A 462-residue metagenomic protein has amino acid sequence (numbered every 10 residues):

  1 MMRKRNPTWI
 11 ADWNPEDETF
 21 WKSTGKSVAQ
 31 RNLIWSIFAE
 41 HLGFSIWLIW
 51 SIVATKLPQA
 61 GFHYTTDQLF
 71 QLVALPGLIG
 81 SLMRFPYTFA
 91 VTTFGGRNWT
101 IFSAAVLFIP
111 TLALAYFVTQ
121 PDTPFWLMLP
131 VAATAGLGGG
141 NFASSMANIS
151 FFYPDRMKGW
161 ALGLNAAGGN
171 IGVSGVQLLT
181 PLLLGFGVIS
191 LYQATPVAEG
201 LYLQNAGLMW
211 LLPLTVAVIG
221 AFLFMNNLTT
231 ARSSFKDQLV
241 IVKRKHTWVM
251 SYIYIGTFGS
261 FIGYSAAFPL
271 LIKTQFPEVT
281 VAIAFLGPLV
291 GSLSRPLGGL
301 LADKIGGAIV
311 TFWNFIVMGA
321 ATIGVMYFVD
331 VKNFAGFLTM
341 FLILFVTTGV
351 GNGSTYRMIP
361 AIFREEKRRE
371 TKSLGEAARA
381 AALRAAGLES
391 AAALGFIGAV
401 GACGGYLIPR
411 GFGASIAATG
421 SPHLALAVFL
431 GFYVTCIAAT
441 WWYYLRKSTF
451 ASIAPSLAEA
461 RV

Functional and structural regions predicted by a protein language model:
G25-V53, R244-G263, L342, V346: Pair of pore-lining "gating" transmembrane helices in MFS-fold secondary transporters
W50-T55, R244-S292, P296, N352 (+2 more regions): Extracytoplasmic gate region of multi-pass secondary transporters
Q71-F89, F285-G298: Central cavity-lining transmembrane alpha-helices of secondary-active solute carriers, predominantly the Major
A105-P121, I316-K332: C-terminal ends and interior cores of transmembrane alpha-helices in multi-pass membrane transporters/permeases
P110, P124-G140, A335-N352: Hydrophobic core of transmembrane alpha-helices in multi-pass small-molecule transporters, especially MFS/SLC-type
L129-G168: Cytoplasmic helix-loop-helix junction between adjacent transmembrane helices in 12-TM secondary transporters
G139, G159-G185, L394-I408: Glycine-rich segments within core transmembrane alpha-helices of 12-TM secondary carriers
G185, W210-A231, I437-Y443: C-terminal membrane-cytosol helix-exit motif in multi-pass small-molecule transporters
